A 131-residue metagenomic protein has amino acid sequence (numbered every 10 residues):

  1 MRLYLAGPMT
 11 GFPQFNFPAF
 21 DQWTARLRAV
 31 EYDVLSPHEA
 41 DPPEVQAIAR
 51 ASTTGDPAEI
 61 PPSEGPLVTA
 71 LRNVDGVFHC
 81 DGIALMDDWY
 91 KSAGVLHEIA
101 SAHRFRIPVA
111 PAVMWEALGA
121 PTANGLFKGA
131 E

Functional and structural regions predicted by a protein language model:
M1-E131: Conserved catalytic or regulatory cores that recognize and/or transform ribose-phosphate-containing ligands
